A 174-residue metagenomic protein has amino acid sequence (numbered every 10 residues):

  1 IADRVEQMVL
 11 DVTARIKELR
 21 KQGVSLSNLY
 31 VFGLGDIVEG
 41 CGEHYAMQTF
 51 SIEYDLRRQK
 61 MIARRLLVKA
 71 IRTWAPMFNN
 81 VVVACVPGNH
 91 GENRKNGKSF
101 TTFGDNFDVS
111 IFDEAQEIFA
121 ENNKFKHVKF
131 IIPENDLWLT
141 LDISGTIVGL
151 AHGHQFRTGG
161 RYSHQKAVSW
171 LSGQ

Functional and structural regions predicted by a protein language model:
I1-Q174: Extended recognition/assembly regions associated with phosphoester-bond processing machinery
